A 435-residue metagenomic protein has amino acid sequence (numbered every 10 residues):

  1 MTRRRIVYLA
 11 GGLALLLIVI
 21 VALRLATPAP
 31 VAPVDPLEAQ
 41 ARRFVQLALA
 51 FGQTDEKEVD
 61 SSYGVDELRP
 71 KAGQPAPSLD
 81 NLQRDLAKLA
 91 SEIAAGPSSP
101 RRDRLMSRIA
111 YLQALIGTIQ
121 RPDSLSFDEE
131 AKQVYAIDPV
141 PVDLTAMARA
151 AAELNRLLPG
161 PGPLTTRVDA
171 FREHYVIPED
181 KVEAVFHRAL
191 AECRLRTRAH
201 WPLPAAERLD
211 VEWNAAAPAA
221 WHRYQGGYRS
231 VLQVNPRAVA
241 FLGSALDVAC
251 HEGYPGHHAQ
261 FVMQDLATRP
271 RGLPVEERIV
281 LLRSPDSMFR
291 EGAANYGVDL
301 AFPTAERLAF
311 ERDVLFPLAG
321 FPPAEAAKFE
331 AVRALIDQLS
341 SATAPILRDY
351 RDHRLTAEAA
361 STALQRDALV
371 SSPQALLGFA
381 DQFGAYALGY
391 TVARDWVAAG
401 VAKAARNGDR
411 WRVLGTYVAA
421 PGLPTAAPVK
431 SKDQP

Functional and structural regions predicted by a protein language model:
M1-L16: N-terminal Sec-pathway targeting helices
L17, V21-P435: N-terminal maturation segment of proteins
